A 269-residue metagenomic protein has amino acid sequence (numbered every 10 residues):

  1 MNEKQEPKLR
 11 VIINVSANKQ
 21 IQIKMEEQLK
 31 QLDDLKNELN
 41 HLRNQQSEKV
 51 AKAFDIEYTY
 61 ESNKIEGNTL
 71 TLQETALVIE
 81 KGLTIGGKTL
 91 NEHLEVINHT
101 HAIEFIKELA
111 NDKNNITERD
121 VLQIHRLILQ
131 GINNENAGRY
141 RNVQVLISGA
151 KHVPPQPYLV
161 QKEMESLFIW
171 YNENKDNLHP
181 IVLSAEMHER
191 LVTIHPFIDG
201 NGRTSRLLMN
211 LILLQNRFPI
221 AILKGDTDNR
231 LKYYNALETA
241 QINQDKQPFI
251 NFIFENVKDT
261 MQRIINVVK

Functional and structural regions predicted by a protein language model:
M1-K269: FIC/Doc superfamily catalytic core
